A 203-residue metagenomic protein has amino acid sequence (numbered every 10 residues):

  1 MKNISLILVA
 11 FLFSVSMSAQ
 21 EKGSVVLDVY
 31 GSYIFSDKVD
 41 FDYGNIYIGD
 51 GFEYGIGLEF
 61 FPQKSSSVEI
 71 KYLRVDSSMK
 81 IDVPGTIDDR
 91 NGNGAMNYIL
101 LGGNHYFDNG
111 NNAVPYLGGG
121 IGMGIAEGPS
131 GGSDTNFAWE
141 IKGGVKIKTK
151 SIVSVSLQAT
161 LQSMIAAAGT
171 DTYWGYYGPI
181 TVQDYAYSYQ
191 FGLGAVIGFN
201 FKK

Functional and structural regions predicted by a protein language model:
A19-F61, V68, Q190-K203: Short glycine/proline- and aromatic-enriched beta-strand/turn motifs that initiate or cap beta-hairpins
K22-S24, Q63-S67, G110-V114, K150-S154 (+1 more regions): Strand-connecting loop/turn motifs
G23-V25, I48-Y54, N93-I99, A113 (+2 more regions): Residues that define the transmembrane beta-barrel architecture of outer-membrane proteins
V26-D28, G44-G102, S154: Glycine- and aromatic-enriched membrane insertion/assembly motifs of diderm outer-membrane and organelle channel
V29-G31, I56-F60, L101-H105, G119-M123 (+3 more regions): Residues on the lipid-exposed face of transmembrane beta-strands in outer-membrane beta-barrel proteins
G31-D37, Y72-S78, H105-F107, I121-E127 (+2 more regions): Transmembrane beta-strands of outer-membrane beta-barrel pores
V39-N45, P84-N91, I125-G132, G178-D184: Extracellular loop and loop/strand-boundary signature of outer-membrane beta-barrel proteins
V75-I81, T149-K203: Predominantly the C-terminal beta-signal and adjacent terminal strand-loop region of outer-membrane beta-barrel
